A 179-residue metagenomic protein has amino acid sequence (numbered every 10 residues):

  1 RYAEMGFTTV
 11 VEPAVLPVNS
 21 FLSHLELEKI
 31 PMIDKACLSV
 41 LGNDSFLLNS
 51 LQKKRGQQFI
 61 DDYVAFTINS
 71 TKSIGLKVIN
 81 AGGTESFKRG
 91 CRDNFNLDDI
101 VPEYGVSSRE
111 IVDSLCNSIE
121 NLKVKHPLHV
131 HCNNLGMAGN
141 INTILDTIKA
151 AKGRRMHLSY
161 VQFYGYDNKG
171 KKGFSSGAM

Functional and structural regions predicted by a protein language model:
R1, S39-D61, E103-V106: Active-site mouth loops of central-metabolism enzymes
R1-L27: Metal-associated gating/positioning segment near the N- to mid-region
G6, K35, L41, L76 (+1 more regions): Divalent metal-coordination and catalytic microenvironments
T8, A14-V18, G42, N133-A138: Gly/Ser/Thr-rich loops at beta-strand to alpha-helix junctions that form or flank small-molecule/cofactor-binding
V15, H24, N49-L51, K171-K172: Short coil/turn segments at secondary-structure boundaries
L22, R55-M179: Histidine/acidic residue-rich metal-binding segments in metalloenzymes
E26-V40, V112-K123: Alpha-helix-loop-beta-strand connector modules within alpha/beta enzyme cores
